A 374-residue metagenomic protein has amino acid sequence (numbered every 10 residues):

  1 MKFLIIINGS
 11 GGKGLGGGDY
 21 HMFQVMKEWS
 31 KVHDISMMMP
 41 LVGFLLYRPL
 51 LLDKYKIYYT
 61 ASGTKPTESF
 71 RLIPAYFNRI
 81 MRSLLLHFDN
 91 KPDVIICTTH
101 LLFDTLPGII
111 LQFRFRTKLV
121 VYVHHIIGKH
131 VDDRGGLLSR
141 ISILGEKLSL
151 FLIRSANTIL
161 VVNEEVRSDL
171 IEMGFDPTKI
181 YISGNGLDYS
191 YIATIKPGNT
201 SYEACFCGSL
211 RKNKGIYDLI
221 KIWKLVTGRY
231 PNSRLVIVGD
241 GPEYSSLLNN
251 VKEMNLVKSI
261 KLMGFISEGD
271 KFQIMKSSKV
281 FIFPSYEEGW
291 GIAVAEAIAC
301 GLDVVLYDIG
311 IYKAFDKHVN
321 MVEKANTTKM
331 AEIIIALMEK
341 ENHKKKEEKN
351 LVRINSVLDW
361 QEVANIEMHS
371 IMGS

Functional and structural regions predicted by a protein language model:
M1-P49, D53: N-terminal subdomain of nucleotide-sugar transferases
L4, K196-K224: Conserved donor-binding/catalytic core segment of Leloir-type glycosyltransferases
I110-R114, I127, R140-I159: Membrane-proximal helix-turn-helix segments that form the acceptor-binding/catalytic region of lipid-linked
E165, G186: Carbohydrate-associated surface elements
L248-I266: Nucleotide-activated donor-binding/catalytic signature segment of Leloir-type glycosyltransferases, i.e., the conserved
Y286: Aromatic "clamp/platform" in nucleotide-sugar-dependent glycosyltransferases that forms part of the donor/acceptor
V294, D303-L306: Short hydrophobic beta-strand element within catalytic cores of glycosyltransferases and related nucleotide-activated
V319-T328, A336-E341: Conserved acidic donor-binding segment of nucleotide-sugar-dependent glycosyltransferases
